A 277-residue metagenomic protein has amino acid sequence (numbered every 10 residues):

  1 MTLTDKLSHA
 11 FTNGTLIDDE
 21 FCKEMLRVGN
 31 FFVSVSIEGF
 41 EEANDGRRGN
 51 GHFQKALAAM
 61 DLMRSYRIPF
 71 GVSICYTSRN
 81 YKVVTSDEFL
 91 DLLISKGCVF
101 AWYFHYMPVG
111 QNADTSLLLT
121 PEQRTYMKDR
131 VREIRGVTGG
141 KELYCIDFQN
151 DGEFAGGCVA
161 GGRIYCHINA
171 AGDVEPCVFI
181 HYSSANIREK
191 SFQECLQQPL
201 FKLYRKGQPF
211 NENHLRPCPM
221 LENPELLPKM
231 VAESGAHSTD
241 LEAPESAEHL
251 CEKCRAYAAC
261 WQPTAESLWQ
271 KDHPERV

Functional and structural regions predicted by a protein language model:
M1-F104: Radical SAM/AdoMet-radical enzyme domain recognition
K6, I68, C98, R135-E142 (+1 more regions): Structural alpha-beta junctions
L16, G39, M107, H181 (+1 more regions): Flexible, active-site-proximal loop/turn residues at the rims of small-molecule/cofactor binding pockets and catalytic
V35, G172, F192: Conserved, mostly hydrophobic/aromatic
N50-F53, P121, T125, A185-K190: Short, conserved loop/turn and helix-capping segments at secondary-structure boundaries that abut family-defining
L57, D87, T125-R132, Q193: Generic alpha-helical structural signal
Y106-P176, P217-L226: A C-terminal junction/extension of Radical SAM enzymes
F179-V277: Flexible mid-to-C-terminal extensions adjoining Fe-S/redox cofactors in radical SAM and related proteins
